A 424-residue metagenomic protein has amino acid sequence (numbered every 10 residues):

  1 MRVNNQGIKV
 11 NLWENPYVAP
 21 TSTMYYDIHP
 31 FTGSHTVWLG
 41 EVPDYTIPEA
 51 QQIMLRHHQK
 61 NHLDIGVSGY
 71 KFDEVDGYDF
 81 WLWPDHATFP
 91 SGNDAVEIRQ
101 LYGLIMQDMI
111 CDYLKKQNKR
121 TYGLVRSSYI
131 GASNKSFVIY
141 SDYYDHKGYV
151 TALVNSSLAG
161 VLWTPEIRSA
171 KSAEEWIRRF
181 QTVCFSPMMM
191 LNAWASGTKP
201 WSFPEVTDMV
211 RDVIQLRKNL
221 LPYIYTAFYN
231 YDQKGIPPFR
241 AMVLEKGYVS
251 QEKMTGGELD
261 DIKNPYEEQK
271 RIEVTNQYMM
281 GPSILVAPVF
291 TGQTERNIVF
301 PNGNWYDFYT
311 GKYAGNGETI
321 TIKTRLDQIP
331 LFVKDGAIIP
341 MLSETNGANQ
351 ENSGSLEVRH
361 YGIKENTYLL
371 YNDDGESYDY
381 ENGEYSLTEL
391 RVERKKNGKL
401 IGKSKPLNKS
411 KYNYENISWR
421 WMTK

Functional and structural regions predicted by a protein language model:
M1-V210, V243-Q251, G256-L259, V274: Aromatic- and carboxylate-enriched substrate-binding clefts and catalytic-loop regions of carbohydrate-active enzymes
N11-W13, Y70-F72, K116-R126, G160-E166 (+7 more regions): Acidic/polar loop patches that form or flank catalytic/metal-binding clefts of enzymes that bind anionic ligands
Y17-V18, D76-G77, S128-G131, F137-V138 (+12 more regions): Short, glycine-/Ser/Thr-/acidic-enriched flexible segments
A195-K234: Aromatic- and carboxylate-lined catalytic core of secreted/periplasmic carbohydrate-active enzymes
Y223-Q269, E273-V274, V289: Internal maturation/activation junctions in enzymes
S250-V274, G281, Y378-K403: Surface beta-strand/loop "capping" patches
E295-T310, Y412-T423: Beta-strand-rich binding/interaction modules
Q328-K424: Accessory, solvent-exposed terminal regions and/or long lumenal/extracellular loops of proteins
